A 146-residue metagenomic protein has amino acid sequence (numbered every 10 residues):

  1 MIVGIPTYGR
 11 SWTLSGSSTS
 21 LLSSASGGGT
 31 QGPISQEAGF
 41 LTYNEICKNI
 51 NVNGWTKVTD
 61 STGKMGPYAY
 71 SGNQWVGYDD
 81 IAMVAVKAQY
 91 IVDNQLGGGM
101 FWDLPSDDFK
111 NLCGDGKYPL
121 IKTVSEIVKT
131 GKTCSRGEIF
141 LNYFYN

Functional and structural regions predicted by a protein language model:
M1-I2, N94-M100: Loop/turn elements at helix/coil->beta-strand transitions in domains of secreted/extracellular proteins
I5-D93, K110-N111, K117-N146: Glycan-binding loop/region signatures in secreted carbohydrate-active enzymes
P6, W102-L104: Short, loop-centered acidic/histidine patches that primarily coordinate divalent metals
L104-K110: A short, acidic, flexible beta-alpha connecting loop/helix-capping segment that sits on the rim of active
